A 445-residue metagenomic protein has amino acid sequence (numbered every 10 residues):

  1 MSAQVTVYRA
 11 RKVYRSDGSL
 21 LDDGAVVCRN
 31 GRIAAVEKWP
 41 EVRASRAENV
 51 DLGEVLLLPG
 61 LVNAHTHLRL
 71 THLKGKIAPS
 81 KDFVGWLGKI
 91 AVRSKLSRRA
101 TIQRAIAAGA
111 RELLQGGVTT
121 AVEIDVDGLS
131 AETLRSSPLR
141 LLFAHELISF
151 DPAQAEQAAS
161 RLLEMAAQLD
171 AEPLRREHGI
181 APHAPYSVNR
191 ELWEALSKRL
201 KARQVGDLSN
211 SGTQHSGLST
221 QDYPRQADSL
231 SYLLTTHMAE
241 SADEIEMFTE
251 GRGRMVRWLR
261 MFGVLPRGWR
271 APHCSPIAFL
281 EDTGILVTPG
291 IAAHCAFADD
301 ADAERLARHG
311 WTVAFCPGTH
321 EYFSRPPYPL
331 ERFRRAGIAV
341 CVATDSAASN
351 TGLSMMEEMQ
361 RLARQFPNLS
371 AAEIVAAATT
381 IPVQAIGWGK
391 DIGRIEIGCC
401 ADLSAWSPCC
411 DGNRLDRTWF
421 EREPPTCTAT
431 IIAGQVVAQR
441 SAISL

Functional and structural regions predicted by a protein language model:
M1, K198-S231, S444: Intrinsic disorder/low-complexity segments
M1-V7, V13-L58: Histidine-rich, glycine-flanked metal-binding segment
L56, K74-S137, A158-E172: Alpha-helical scaffold segments that flank or form the walls of functional sites
P59-T71, L233-A242: Histidine-centered catalytic micro-motifs
H72-R104, P138, L142-I148, S241-V287 (+1 more regions): Active-site gating loops and adjacent loop-to-helix segments of metal-dependent hydrolytic enzymes
E123, A181-S197, E321-S324: Active-site glycine- and acidic-residue-rich loops that bind and position anionic ligands or nucleotide-like cofactors
M255-R267, D282-I285, P326-C409: His/Asp/Glu-enriched, well-ordered alpha-helical/loop segment that forms or immediately abuts the divalent-metal
Q384, C400-L445: C-terminal cap of metal-dependent C-N hydrolases
